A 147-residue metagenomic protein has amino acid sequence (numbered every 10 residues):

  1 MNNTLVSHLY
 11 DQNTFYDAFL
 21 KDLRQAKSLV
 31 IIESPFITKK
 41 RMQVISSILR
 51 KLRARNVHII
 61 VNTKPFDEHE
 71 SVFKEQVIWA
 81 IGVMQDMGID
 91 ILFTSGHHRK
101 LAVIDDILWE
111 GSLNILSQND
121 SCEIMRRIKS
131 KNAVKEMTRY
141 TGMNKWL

Functional and structural regions predicted by a protein language model:
M1-N13, I31-I37: Acidic/glycine-enriched edge-of-secondary-structure segments
S7, W109-L147: Signature of lipid phosphatidyltransferase scaffolds
Q12, R41-M42, I91: A conditional alpha-helix N-cap/helix-loop micro-motif detector
F19-Q85: Primarily the HKD phosphodiesterase
I60, I89-T94: General small-molecule cofactor/ligand-binding pocket signal
R99-A102: Short acidic loop-to-beta-strand element that houses the catalytic metal-binding Asp/Glu of nuclease active sites
D105-D106: Glycine-centered positions within short beta-strands or beta-hairpins
